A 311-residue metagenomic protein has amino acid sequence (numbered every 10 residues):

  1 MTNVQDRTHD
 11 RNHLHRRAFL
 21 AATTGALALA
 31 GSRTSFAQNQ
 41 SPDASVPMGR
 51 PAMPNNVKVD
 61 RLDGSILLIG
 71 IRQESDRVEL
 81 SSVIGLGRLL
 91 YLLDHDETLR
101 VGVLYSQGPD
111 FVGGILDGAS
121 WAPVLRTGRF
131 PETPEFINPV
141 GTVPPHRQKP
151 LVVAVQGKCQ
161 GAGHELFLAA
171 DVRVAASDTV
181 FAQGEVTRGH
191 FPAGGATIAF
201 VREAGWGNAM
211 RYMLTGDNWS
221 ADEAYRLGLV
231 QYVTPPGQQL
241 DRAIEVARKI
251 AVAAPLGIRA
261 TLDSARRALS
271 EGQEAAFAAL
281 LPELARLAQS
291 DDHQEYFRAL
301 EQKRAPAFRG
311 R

Functional and structural regions predicted by a protein language model:
M1-L14: N-terminal secretory signal peptides
L14-A26: N-terminal export leaders
F19-A22, F36-A52, R298-R311: Terminal low-complexity tails and localization/encapsulation signals of metabolic enzymes
Q38-Y105, P109: Conserved CoA-thioester-binding segment of acyl-CoA-metabolizing enzymes
G49, V143-L256, E295-R298: Crotonase-fold acyl-CoA enzyme core
P51, G85, S106-H146, C159 (+2 more regions): Glycine- (often His-adjacent) and acidic-residue-rich active-site loop that binds/positions the CoA thioester
I69, L86, L104, F167 (+3 more regions): Terminal peptide-recognition signature
